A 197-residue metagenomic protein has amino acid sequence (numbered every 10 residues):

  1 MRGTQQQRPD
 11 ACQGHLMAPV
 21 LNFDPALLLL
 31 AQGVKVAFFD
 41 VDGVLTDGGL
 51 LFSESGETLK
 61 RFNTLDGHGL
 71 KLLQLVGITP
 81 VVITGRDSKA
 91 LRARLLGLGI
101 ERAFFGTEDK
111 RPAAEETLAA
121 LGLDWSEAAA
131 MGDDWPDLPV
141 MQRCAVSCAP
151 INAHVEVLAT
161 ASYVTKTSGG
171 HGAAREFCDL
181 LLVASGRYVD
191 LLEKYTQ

Functional and structural regions predicted by a protein language model:
M1-F39, R187-Q197: Non-catalytic pre-domain segments flanking phosphatase-related domains
H15, L21-T79: Active-site neighborhood of HAD-like aspartate-dependent phosphohydrolases
V41, G85-R86, T107, I151-H154: Short secondary-structure boundary segments
V44-T46, T84, T165: Ser/Thr-centric signal marking residues that sit in or immediately flank functional binding/regulatory motifs
G56-K60, L96-L98, R102-F104, R111-Q197: Mg2+-dependent phosphoryl-transfer enzymes with acidic/Ser/Thr/Gly-rich catalytic loops
R61-L65, I83, G106-D109: Short secondary-structure boundary/capping elements
D66-G69, L91, A114, D137: Residues within well-ordered alpha-helices
L70-R94, F104-F105: Substrate-recognition element of Asp-dependent hydrolases with the DxDx(T/V) motif
